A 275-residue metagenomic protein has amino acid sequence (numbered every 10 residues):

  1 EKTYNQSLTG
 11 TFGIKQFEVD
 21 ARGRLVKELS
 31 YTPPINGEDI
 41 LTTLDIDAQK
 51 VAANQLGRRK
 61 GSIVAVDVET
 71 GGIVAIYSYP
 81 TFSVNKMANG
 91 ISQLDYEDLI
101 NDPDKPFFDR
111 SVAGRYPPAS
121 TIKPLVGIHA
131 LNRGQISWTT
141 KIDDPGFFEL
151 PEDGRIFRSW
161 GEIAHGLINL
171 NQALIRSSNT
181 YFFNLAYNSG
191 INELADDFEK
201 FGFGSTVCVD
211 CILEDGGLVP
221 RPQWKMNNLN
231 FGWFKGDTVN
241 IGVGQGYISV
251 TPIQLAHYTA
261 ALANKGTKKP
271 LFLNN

Functional and structural regions predicted by a protein language model:
E1-G37, A256: Small/polar-residue-rich segments within soluble enzyme cores
T3-T11, Q55, N184-L185, D197-F201: Residues that form generic nucleotide/phosphate-binding pockets
L8, F12, I46-A48, Y116: Residues that cap or initiate secondary-structure elements
V19-Y31, E69-S120, L125-N275: Beta-lactam-recognizing serine transpeptidase/beta-lactamase-like catalytic domain environment
R22-S62: Conserved, well-ordered alpha-helix/loop/beta-strand core segments that scaffold catalytic motifs
I63-V68: Short hydrophobic alpha-helical segments used for membrane anchoring or interfacial signaling
